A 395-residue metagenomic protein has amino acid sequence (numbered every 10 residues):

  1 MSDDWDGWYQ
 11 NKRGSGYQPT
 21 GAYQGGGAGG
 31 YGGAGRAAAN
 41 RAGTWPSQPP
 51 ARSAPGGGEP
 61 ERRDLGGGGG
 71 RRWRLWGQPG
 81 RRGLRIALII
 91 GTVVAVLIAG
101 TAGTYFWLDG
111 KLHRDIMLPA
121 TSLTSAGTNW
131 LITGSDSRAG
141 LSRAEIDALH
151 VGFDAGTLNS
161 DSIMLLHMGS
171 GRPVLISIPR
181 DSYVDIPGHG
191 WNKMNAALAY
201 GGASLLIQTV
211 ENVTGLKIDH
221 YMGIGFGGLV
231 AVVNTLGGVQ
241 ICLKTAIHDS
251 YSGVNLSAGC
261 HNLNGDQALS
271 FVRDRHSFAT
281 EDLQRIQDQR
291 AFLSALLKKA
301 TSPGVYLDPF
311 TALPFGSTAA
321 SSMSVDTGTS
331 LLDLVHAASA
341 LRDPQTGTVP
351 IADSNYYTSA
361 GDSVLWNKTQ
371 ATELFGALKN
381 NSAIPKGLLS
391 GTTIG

Functional and structural regions predicted by a protein language model:
S2-G395: Non-catalytic, solvent-exposed segments at the cell envelope interface
